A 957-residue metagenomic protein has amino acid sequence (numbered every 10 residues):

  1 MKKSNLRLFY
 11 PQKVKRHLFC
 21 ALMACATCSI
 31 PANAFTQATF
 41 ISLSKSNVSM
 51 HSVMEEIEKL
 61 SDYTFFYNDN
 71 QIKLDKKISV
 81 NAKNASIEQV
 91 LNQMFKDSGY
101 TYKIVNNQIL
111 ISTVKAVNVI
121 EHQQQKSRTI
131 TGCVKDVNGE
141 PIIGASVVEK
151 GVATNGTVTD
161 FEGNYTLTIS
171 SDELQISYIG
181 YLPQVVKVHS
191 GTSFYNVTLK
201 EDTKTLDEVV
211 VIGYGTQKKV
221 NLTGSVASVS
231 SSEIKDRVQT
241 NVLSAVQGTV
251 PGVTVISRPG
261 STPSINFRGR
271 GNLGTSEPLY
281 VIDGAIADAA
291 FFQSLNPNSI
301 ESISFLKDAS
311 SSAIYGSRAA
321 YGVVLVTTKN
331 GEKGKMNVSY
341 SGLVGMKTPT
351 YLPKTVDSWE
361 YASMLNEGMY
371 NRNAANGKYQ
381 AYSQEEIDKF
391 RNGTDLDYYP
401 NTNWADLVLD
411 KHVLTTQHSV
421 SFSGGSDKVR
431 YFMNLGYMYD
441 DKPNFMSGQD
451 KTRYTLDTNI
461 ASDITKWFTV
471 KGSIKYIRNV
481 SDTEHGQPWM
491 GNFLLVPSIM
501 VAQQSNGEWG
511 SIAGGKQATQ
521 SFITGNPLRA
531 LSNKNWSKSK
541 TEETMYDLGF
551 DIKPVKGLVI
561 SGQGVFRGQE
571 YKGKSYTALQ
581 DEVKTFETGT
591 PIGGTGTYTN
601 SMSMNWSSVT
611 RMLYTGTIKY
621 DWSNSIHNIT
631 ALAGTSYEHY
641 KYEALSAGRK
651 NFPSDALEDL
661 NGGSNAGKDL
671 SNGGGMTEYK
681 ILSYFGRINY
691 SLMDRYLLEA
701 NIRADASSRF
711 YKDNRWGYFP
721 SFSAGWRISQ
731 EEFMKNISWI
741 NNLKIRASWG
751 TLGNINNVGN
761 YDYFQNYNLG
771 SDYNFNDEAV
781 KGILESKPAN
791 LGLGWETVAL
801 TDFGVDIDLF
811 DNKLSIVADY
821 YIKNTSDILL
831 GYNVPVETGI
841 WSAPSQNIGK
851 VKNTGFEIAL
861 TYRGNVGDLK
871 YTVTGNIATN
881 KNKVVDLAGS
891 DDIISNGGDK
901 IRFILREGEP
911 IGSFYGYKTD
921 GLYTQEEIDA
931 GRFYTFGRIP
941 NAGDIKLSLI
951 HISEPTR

Functional and structural regions predicted by a protein language model:
M1-D457, T469-K471, M545, W795 (+4 more regions): Short, small/polar-rich motifs associated with maturation and membrane association, primarily at protein termini
L222-N296, G377-N434, S473-E508, Q517-V555 (+3 more regions): Contiguous N-terminal and early-domain "leader" segments and peripheral loops that mark the onset or edge of a domain
I234, R270, E277, N459-R478 (+3 more regions): Extracellular/periplasmic, surface-exposed regions of secreted and cell-surface proteins
A313-G368, K451-T458, S462, V565-N624 (+1 more regions): N-terminal start-of-domain structural block
P353-E386, I477-Q520, G573-F586, S646-D655 (+3 more regions): A surface-exposed, glycine/aromatic-enriched loop/edge motif typical of exported proteins
S948-T956: Residue-level detector of conserved catalytic or cofactor/ligand-binding positions in enzyme active sites
